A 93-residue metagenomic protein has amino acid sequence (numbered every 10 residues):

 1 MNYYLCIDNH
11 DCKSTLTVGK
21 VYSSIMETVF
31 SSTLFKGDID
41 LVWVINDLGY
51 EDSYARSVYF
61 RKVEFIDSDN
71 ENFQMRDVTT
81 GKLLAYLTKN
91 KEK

Functional and structural regions predicted by a protein language model:
M1, C6, Y22, L83-K93: Aromatic-enriched hydrophobic runs in primary sequence
Y3-Y59: Basic/aromatic-rich interaction segments and small domains that mediate binding to polyanionic partners
G49-K91: Intrinsically disordered, low-complexity, charged/polar segments
